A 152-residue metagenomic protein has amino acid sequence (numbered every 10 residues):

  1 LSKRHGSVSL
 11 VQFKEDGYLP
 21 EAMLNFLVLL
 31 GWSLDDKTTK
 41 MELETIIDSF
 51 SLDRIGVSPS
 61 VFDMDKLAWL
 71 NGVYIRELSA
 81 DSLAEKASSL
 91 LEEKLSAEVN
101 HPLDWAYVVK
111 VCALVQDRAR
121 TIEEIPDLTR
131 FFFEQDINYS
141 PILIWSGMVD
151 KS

Functional and structural regions predicted by a protein language model:
L1-S152: Conserved nucleotide- and phosphate/pyrophosphate-binding catalytic cores in adenylate/nucleotidyl-handling enzymes
